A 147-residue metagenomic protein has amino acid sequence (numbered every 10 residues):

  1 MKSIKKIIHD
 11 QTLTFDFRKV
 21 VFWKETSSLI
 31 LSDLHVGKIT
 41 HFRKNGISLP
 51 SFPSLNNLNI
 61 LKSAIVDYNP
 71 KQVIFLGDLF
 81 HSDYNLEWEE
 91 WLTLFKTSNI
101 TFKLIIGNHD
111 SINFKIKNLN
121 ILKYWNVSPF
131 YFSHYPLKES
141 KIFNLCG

Functional and structural regions predicted by a protein language model:
M1-L29: Zn-dependent metallo-beta-lactamase
F17, I106, H134: Short loop/edge segments at beta-strand edges and connector loops that shape dinucleotide/nucleotide cofactor-binding
L29-L31, G37-N126: Core catalytic region of metal-dependent phosphoesterases/phosphodiesterases, especially metallo-beta-lactamase-like
I30-S32, L145-C146: Short hydrophobic beta-strand that contains or immediately precedes a catalytic carboxylate
H35, H109, F132-P136: Histidine-centered active-site/metal-ligand motif
Y124-G147: Conserved beta-sheet core of the metallophosphoesterase superfamily
